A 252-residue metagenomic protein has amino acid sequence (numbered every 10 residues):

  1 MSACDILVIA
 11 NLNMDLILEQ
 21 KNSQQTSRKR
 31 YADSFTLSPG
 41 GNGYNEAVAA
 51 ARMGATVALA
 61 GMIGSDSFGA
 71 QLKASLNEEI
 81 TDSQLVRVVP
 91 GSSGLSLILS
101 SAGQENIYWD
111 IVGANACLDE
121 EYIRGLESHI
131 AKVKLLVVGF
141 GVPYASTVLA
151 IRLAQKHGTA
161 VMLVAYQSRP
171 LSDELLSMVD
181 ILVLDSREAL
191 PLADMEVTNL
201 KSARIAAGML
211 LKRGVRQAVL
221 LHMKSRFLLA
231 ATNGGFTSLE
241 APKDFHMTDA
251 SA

Functional and structural regions predicted by a protein language model:
M1-M62, S67-Q71, L239, F245-M247: Glycine-rich phosphate/adenosyl-contacting loop at the front of the ribokinase-like
L7, V137, M162, A218-L220: Structural detector of well-ordered beta-strand residues that form the stable sheet scaffold of enzyme domains
T26-R30, L37, R52-K134: Conserved N-terminal subdomain of the carbohydrate kinase-like
A32, V133, V179, V215-R216: Short, well-ordered alpha-helix to beta-strand connector turns
A60-S65, S83-S93, A165-Y166, L211 (+2 more regions): Beta-strand->loop->alpha-helix junctions that form or flank phosphate-binding loops in nucleotide-handling enzymes
L135-I205, R226-F227: Conserved beta-alpha-beta core of the PfkB/ribokinase-like small-molecule kinase fold
I181, S202-A241: Conserved phosphate-donor
